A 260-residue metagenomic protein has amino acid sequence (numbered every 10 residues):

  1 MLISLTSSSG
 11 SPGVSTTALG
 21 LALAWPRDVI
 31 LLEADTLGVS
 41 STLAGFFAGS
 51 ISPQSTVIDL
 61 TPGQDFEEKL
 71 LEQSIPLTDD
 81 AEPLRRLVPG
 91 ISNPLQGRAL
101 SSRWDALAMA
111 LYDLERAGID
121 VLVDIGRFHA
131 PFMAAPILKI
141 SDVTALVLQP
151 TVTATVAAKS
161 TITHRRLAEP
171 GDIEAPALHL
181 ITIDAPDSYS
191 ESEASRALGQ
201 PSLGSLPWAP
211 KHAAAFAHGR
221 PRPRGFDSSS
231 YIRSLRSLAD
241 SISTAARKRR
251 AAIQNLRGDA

Functional and structural regions predicted by a protein language model:
M1-I3, R27-I30, R85, V121 (+4 more regions): Hydrophobic beta-strand segments of well-ordered beta-sheets in folded domains
L2-L37, L43: Walker A/P-loop phosphate-binding motif and the immediately C-terminal alpha-helix
T6, L31-R116, A215-A217: P-loop/Walker-type NTP enzyme "switch/lid" segment
T6-G10, E33-T36, G90-S92, I125-R127 (+2 more regions): Structural motif
G10, S50-L70, L198, S234 (+1 more regions): N-terminal regions of ATP-driven nucleic-acid and macromolecular assemblies, encompassing P-loop NTP-binding domains
F46-I51, H164-R165, P221-P223: Short, hinge-like loop/turn segments at secondary-structure boundaries
A108-M109, E115-R116, D120-S205, A214: Conserved catalytic-core segment of NTP-binding enzymes
L167-A260: C-terminal lobe/tail of nucleotide-utilizing enzymes
